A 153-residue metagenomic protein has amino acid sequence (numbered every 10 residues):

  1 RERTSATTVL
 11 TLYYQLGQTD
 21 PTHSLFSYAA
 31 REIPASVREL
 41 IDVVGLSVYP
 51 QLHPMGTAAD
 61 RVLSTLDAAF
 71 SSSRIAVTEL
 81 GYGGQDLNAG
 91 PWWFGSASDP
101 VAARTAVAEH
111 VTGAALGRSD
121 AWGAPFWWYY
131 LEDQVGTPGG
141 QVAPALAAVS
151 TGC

Functional and structural regions predicted by a protein language model:
E2, A30-E39, T65-F70, A115-D120: Acidic (Asp/Glu)-rich catalytic clusters
R3-T7, T11-T22: Active-site mouth of glycoside hydrolases
T4-T8, L40-D42, S71-R74, D120-A124: Short, well-ordered coil/turn segments that N-cap beta-strands
L10-Y14, L25-T57, V62-L63, S73-D86: Aromatic- and acid-rich polysaccharide-binding/catalytic face of secreted or lumenal carbohydrate-active enzymes
Y13, F26-Y28, F70, W92-F94 (+1 more regions): Phenylalanine-focused residue identity feature
G17-Q18, P34-V37, D67, P100 (+1 more regions): Short, structured coil/loop segments at alpha-helix boundaries
T22-E32, T57-T65, P100-A114, A145: Well-ordered, non-membrane alpha-helical segments in soluble/globular domains
Y49-Q51, R74-C153: Substrate-binding cleft of secreted/luminal carbohydrate-active enzymes
